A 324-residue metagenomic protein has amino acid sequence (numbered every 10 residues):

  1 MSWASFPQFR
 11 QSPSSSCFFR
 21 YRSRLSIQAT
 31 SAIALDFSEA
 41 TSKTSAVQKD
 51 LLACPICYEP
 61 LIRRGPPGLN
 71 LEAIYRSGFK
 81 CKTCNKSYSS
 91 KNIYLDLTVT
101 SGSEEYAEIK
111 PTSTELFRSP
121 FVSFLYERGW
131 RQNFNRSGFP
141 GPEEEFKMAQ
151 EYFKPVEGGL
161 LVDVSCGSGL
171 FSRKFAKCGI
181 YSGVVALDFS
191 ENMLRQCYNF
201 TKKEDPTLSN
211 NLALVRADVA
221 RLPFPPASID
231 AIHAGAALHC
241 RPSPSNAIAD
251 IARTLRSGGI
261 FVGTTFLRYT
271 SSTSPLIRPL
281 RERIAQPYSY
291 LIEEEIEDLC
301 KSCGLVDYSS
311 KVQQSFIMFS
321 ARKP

Functional and structural regions predicted by a protein language model:
M1-A34: N-terminal chloroplast transit peptides
A32-F117: N-terminal auxiliary segments of SAM/dcSAM-dependent transferases
R128-G129, R136-G159, L170, K174: Conserved alpha-helix/loop element of class I SAM-dependent methyltransferases that forms part of the SAM/SAH-binding
V156-R221: Class I SAM-dependent methyltransferase SAM/SAH-binding core
A220-I232: A short acidic, Gly/Pro-enriched loop at the edge of an enzyme's catalytic core that lines a small-molecule cofactor
D230-P244: A short SAM/SAH-binding and catalytic strip from SAM-dependent methyltransferases
S245-I260: A short glycine-rich, Lys/Arg-flanked "PGG" loop and its adjoining helix->strand segment in the class I
I260-S320: C-terminal alpha-helical "lid/dimerization" subdomain adjacent to the S-adenosyl-L-methionine
